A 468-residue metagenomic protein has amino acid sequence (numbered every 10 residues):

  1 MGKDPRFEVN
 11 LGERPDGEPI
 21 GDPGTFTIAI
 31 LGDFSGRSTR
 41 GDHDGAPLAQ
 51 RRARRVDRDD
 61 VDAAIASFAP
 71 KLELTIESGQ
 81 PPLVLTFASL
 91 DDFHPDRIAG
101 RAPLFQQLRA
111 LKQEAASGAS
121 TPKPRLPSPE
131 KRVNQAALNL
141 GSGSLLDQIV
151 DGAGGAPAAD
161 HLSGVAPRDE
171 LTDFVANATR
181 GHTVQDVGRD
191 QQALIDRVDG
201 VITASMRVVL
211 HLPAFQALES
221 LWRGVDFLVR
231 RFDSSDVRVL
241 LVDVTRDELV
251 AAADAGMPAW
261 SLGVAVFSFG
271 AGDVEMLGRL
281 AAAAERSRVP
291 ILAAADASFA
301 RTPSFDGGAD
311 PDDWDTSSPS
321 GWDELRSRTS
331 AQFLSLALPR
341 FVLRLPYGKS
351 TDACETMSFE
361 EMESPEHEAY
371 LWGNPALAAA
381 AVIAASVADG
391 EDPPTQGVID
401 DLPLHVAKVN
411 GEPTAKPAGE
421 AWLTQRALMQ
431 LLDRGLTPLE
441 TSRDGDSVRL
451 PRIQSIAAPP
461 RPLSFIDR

Functional and structural regions predicted by a protein language model:
K3, N10-R97: Compact, well-ordered interaction domains used in eukaryotic information-processing assemblies
D16, T75-E77, F93-G100, G118-S120 (+2 more regions): Short acidic, glycine/proline-enriched loop segments that cap or flank alpha-helices
P19, V56, D60-A63, S67-A69 (+8 more regions): Charged, alpha-helix-enriched surfaces in structured cytosolic catalytic cores of large nucleotide-utilizing machines
A29, D33-G36, A66-E73, P95 (+7 more regions): Non-catalytic alpha-helical coupling and interface elements of nucleotide-dependent molecular machines and regulators
A102-N134: Mixed-charge, glycine-accented linear interaction segment located at domain edges/termini
R109-K112, T172, D199, T203-R207 (+3 more regions): Short, well-ordered alpha-helical packing segments
E130-Q191, L210, D233, D254-R468: A glycine- and small-residue-enriched flexible loop/hinge signal that marks low-structured segments
R189-D254: Extended assembly-interface regions of large multimeric machines
